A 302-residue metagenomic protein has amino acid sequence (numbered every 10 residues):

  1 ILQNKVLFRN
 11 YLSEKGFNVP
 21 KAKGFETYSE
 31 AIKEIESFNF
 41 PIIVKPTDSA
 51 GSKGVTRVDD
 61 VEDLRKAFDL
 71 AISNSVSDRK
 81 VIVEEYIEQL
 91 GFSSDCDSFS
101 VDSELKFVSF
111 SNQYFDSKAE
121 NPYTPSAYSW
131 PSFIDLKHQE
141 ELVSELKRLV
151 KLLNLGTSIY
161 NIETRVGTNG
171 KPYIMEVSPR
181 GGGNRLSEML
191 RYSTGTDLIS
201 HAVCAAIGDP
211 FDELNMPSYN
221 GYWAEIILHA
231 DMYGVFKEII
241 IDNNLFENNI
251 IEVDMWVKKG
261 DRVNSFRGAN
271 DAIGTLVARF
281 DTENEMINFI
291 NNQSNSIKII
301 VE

Functional and structural regions predicted by a protein language model:
I1-K33, S37, F266, N270-A272 (+1 more regions): Conserved N-proximal alpha/beta basic substrate-recognition cap immediately N-terminal to, or forming the N-lobe
L12, F38-V58, S75-L90, C96 (+3 more regions): ATP-grasp fold ATP-binding core
N18-P20, P41-V44, R57-L90, N121 (+2 more regions): Conserved ATP-binding module of the ATP-grasp superfamily
F25, V55-D60, F99-V101, G167: Short beta-strand-to-turn element immediately C-terminal to the catalytic PLP-Schiff-base lysine in fold type I
T56, E85, W130-P131, R191 (+1 more regions): Short, well-ordered beta-strand elements within core beta-sheets of diverse protein domains
E85-S93, D97-L155, I159, V166 (+2 more regions): ATP-dependent carboxylate/phosphate-activation module, predominantly the ATP-grasp catalytic core and closely related
G170-P172: Conserved protein kinase catalytic/activation segment
V203-E302: Peripheral (often C-terminal) accessory segments that flank ATP-dependent C-N-forming ligase machineries
